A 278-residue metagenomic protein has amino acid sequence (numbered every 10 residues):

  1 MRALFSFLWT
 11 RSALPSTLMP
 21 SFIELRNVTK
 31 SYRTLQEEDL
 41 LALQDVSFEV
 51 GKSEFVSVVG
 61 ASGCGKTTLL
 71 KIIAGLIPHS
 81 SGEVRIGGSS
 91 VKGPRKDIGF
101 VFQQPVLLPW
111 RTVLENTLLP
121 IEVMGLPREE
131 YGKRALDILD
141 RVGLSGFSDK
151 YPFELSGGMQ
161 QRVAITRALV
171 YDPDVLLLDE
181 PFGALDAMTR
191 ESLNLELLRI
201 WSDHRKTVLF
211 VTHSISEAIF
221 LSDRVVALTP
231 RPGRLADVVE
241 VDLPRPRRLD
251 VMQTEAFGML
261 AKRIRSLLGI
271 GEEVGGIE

Functional and structural regions predicted by a protein language model:
M19-F22, S31-D45: A short, flexible loop at the N-terminus of ABC-type nucleotide-binding domains that lies
V59-A61: The feature captures the beta-strand-to-loop junction immediately N-terminal to the Walker
A74: Helix-to-loop junction immediately C-terminal to a conserved catalytic motif
G82-P94, R134: Conserved ABC transporter NBD signature motif
R111-L118: Short coil-to-helix segment of the ABC ATPase nucleotide-binding domain corresponding to the Q-loop/switch region
L118, E122, E129-F147, R199: Conserved ABC ATPase "signature" region
K150-F153, Y171: Conserved signature/switch motifs of ABC ATPase nucleotide-binding domains
